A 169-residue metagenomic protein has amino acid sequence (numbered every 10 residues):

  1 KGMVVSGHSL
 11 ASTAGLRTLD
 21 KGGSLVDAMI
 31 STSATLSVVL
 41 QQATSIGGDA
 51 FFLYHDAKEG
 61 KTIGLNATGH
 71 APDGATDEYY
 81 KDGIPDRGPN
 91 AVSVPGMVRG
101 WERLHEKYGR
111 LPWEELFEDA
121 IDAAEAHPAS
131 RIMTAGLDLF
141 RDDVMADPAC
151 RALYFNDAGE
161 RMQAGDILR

Functional and structural regions predicted by a protein language model:
K1-T13, R17, L25-R169: Noncatalytic scaffold domains of N-terminal-nucleophile
